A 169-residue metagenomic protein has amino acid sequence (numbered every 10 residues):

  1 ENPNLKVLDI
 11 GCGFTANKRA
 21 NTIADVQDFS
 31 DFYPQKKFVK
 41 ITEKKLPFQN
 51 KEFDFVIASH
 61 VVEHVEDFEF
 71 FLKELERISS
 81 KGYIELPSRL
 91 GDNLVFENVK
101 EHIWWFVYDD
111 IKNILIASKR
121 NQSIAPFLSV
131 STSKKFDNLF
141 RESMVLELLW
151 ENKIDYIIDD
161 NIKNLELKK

Functional and structural regions predicted by a protein language model:
N2-L94: Conserved SAM-binding loop
E69-K169: S-adenosyl-L-methionine-dependent methyltransferase catalytic module, highlighting the catalytic core
